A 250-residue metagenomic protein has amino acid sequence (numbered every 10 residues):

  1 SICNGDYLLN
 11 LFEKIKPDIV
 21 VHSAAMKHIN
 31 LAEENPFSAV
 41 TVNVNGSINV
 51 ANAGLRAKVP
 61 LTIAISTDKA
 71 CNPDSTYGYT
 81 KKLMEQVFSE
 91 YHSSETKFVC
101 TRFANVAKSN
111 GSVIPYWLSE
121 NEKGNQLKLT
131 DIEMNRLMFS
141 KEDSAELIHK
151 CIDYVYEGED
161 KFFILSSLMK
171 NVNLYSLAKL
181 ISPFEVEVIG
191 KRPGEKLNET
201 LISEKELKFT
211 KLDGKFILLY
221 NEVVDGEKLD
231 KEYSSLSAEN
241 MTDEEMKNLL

Functional and structural regions predicted by a protein language model:
S1-I19: Conserved Rossmann-fold cofactor-binding substructure of NAD(P)-dependent oxidoreductases
C3, A70, V106-K108: Conserved sequence/active-site signature of Rossmann-fold short-chain dehydrogenase/reductase
C3, N52, A57, L118-S119: Structural/interface elements that position substrates and couple domains in central-metabolism enzymes
K14, P36, G78-K82, Y116-W117 (+1 more regions): Short secondary-structure boundary/capping segments
P17-I19, A53-P60, E90-T96, K123-N125: Secondary-structure transition/capping motifs at alpha-helix termini and the adjoining loop/turn into the next element
H22, M26-K82: Conserved Rossmann-fold NAD(P)-dependent oxidoreductase catalytic core, especially the SDR/UDP-sugar
E85-N105, N110-L250: Strand-loop microenvironment adjacent to phosphate/nucleotide-handling motifs in alpha/beta enzyme folds
